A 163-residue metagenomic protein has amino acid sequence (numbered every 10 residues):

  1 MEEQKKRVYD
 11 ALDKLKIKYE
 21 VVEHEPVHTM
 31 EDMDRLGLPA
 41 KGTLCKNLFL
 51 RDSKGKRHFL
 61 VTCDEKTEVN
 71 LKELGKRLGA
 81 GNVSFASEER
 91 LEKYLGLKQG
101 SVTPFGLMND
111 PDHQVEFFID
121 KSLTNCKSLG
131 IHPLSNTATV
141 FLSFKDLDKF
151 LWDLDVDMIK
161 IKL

Functional and structural regions predicted by a protein language model:
M1-L163: Extended, low-hydrophobicity, polar/charged segments
